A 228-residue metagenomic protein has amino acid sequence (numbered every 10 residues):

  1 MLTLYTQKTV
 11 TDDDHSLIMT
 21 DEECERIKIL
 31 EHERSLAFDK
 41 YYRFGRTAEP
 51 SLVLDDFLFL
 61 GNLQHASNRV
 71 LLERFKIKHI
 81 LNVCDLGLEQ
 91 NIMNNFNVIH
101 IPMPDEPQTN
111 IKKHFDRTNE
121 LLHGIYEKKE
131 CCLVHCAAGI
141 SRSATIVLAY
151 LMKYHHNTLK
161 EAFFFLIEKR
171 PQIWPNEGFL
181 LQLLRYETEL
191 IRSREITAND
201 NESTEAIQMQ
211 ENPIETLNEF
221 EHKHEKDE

Functional and structural regions predicted by a protein language model:
M1-T47, N119-C131, I146-E228: PTP/DSP superfamily signal
F44-T47, Q64-A66, N82-E89: Short, polar loop motifs at secondary-structure junctions
L52-V53, F59-G61, K76-C84, N97-P102 (+5 more regions): Beta-strand cores of modular interaction/reader domains in eukaryotic scaffold and signaling proteins, especially PDZ
H65-L72, N199: Short, acidic/polar
L72, G87-F96: Short loop/helix-cap segments at secondary-structure boundaries that form the rim of catalytic
I99-C132: Helix-loop module immediately N-terminal to the HCX5R catalytic loop in PTP-like cysteine phosphatase domains
I140-T145: Glycine-rich nucleophile elbow surrounding the catalytic serine of serine-hydrolase chemistry
